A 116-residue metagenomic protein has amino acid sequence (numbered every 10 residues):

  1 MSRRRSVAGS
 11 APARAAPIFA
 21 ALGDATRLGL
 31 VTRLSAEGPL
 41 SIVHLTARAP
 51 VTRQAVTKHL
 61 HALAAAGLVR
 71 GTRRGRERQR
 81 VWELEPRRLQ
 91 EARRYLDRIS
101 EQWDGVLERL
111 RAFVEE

Functional and structural regions predicted by a protein language model:
M1-R14, T32, A36, R87-E116: Amphipathic alpha-helical dimerization/coiled-coil segments that flank or bridge DNA-binding/regulatory modules
S10-T52, R78-Q90: N-terminal helix-turn-helix DNA-binding core of bacterial DNA-binding proteins
G23, A64, R111-V114: Protein kinase-like catalytic domain
T46, R73, R93-L96: Short, flexible helix/strand-to-coil boundary loops that buttress conserved ligand/catalytic motifs in alpha/beta
A47, A64-A65: Alpha-helical residues within the helix-turn-helix
L60-H61: Short, hydrophobic-biased segments on the C-terminal half of alpha helices that form "recognition helices"
A65-R76, V81-E83: Beta-hairpin "wing" of winged helix-turn-helix
